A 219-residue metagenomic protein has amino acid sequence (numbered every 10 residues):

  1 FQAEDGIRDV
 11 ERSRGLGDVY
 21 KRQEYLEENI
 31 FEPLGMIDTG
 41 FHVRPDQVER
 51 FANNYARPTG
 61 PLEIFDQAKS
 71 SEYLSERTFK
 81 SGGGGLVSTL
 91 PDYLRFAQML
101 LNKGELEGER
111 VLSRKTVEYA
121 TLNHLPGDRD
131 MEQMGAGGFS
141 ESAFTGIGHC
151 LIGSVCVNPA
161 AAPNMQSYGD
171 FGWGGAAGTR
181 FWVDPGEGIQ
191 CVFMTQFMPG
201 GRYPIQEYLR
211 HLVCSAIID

Functional and structural regions predicted by a protein language model:
F1-Y20: Single conserved hydrophobic/aromatic residue that forms the stacking wall/gate of nucleotide- or nucleobase-binding
D5-R8, G82-G85, A177: Generic anion/oxyanion-binding catalytic loop in active/binding sites
I7-D9, E27, R210: Generic structural marker for isolated residues within well-ordered, non-membrane alpha-helices of soluble domains
R14, D18-M165: Short, surface-exposed loop or secondary-structure junction motifs that flank catalytic or metal-binding residues
L86, G153, F171, C191-F193: Well-ordered beta-strand positions enriched in small/hydrophobic/aromatic, beta-favoring residues
D170, A177-G186: Short, surface-exposed beta-strand/loop micro-motifs that present aromatic residues
F181-W182, G188-F197: Short, well-ordered beta-strand elements
Q196-D219: Generic C-terminus detector
